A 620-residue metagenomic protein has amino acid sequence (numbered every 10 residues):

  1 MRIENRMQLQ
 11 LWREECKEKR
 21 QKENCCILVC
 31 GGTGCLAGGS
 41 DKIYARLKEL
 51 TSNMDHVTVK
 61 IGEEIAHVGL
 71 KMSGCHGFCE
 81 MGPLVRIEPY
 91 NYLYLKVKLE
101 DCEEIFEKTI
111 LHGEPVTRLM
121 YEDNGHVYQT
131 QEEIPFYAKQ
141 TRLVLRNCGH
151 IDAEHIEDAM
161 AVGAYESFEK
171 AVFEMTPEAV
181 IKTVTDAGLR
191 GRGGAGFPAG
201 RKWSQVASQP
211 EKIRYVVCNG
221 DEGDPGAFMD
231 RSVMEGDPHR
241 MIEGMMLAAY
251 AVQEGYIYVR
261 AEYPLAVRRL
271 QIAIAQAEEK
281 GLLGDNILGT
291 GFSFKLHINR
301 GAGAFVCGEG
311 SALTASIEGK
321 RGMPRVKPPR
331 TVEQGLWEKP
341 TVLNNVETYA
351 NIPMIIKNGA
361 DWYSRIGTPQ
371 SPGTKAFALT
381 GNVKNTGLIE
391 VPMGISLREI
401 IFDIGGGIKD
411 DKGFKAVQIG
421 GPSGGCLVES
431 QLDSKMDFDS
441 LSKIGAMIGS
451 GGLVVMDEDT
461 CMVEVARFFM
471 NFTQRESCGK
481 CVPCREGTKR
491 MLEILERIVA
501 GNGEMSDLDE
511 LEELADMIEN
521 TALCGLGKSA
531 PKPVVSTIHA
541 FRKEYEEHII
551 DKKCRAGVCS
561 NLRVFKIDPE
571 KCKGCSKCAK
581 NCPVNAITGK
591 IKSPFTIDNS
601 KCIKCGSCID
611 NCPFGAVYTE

Functional and structural regions predicted by a protein language model:
R2-C25, D41-M72, M81, E88-Y121 (+10 more regions): Ferredoxin-type iron-sulfur electron-transfer modules in oxidoreductases and energy-metabolism complexes
G31-G39, E80, V184-V206, G303-A315 (+3 more regions): Conserved phosphate/anionic-ligand binding catalytic regions in large, soluble enzymes, centered on
M81-I87, P483-K489, K577-T596, S607-E620: Iron-sulfur cluster-binding cysteine motifs and their immediate structural context in ferredoxin-like electron-transfer
M120-D186, N344-G359: Flexible inter-domain linker/hinge segments
I151-E154, A159-E166, V216-D230, T331-L336 (+2 more regions): Gly-rich Lys/Arg/Thr-decorated short loops/hinges at beta-loop-alpha junctions or inter-strand turns that position
G244-M246, G394-K409: Short amphipathic, charge-patterned alpha-helical segments
V267-M393, G405: Hydrophobic alpha-helical positions that pack around
G373-N385, V391, L397, R555-I603 (+1 more regions): C-terminal accessory/binding modules appended to enzymatic or scaffolding proteins
